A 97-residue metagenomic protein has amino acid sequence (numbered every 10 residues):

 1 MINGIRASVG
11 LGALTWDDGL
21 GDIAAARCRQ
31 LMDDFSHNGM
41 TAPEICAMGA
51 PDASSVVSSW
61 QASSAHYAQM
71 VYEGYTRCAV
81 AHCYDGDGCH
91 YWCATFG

Functional and structural regions predicted by a protein language model:
M1-G97: Functional surface patches built around histidine and acidic residues
